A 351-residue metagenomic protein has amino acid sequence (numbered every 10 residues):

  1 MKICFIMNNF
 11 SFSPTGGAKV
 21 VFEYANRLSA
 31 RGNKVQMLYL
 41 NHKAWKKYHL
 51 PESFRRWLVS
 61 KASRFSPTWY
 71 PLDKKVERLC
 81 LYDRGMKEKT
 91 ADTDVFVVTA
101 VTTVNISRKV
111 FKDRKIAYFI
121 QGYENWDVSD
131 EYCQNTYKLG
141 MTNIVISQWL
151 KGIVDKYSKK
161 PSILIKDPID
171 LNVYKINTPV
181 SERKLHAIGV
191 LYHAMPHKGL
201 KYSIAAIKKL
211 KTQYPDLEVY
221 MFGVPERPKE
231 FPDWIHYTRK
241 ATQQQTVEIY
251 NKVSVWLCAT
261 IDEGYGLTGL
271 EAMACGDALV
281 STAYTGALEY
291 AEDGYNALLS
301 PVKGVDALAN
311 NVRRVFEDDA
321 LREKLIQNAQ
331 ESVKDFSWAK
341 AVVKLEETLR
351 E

Functional and structural regions predicted by a protein language model:
W126-Y132, K156, K160-K184: Acidic anion/phosphate-binding donor-loop and adjacent secondary structure in glycosyltransferase catalytic cores
I144, P179-K198, I204-K209: Conserved donor-binding/catalytic core segment of Leloir-type glycosyltransferases
E230, Y284-G294, L298-L299: Short acidic/histidine- and often glycine-rich active-site loop of Leloir-type glycosyltransferases that engages
E248-V253: Short alpha-helical donor nucleotide-sugar binding micro-motif in glycosyltransferases
I261: Aromatic "clamp/platform" in nucleotide-sugar-dependent glycosyltransferases that forms part of the donor/acceptor
A278-S281: Short hydrophobic beta-strand element within catalytic cores of glycosyltransferases and related nucleotide-activated
D293-G294, L298-V305, R314-D319: Conserved acidic donor-binding segment of nucleotide-sugar-dependent glycosyltransferases
A307, R314, L321-D335, K344-E347: A short, well-ordered alpha-helix in the C-terminal region of glycosyltransferases
